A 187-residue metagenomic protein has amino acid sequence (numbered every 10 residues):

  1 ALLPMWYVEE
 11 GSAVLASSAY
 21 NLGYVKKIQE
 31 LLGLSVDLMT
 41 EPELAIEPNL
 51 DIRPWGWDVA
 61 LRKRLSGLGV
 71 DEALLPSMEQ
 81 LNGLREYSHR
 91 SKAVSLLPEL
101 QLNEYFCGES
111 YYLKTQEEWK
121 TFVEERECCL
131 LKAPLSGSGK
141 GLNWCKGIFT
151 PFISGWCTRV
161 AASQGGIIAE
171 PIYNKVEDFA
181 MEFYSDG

Functional and structural regions predicted by a protein language model:
A1-E9: Histidine-anchored nucleotide/phosphate-binding helix
L2-L3, L15-T121, G137: Conserved N-proximal alpha/beta basic substrate-recognition cap immediately N-terminal to, or forming the N-lobe
N103-G108, L130, C145-N174: Conserved ATP-binding module of the ATP-grasp superfamily
E127-L142: Conserved anion/nucleotide-ligand pocket segment
L135-S136, I172-V176: A short catalytic or substrate-binding loop motif that flags glycine-/basic-rich loops and adjacent residues that bind
L142-G147, Y184: Short beta-strand-to-turn element immediately C-terminal to the catalytic PLP-Schiff-base lysine in fold type I
N174-G187: Phosphate-binding core of ATP-grasp and ATP-grasp-like enzymes
